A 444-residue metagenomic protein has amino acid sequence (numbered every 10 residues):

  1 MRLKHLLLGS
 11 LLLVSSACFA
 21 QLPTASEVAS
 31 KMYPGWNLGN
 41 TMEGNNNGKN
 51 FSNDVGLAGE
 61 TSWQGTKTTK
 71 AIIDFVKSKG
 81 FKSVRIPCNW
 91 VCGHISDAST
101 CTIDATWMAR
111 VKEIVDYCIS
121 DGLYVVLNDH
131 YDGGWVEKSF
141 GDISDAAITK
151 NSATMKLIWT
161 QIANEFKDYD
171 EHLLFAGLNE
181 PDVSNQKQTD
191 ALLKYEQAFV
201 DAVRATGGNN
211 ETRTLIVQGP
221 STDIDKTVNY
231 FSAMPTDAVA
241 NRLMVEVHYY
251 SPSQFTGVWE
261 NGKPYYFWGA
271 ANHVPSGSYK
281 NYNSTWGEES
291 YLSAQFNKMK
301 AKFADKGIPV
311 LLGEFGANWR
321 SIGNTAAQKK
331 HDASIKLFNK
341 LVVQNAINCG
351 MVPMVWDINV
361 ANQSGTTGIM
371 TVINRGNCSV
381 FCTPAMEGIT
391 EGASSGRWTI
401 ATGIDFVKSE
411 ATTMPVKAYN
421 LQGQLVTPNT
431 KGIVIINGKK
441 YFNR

Functional and structural regions predicted by a protein language model:
L3, I433-R444: C-terminal tail/sorting-segment detector
H5-V14: Sec-dependent N-terminal signal peptides
S16-A20: Sec/Tat signal peptide C-region and signal peptidase I cleavage site
P23, A29-T214, G219-T227, I358 (+1 more regions): Active-site mouth of glycoside hydrolases
K77, I119, A304, V343 (+1 more regions): Anion (oxyanion) recognition and catalysis
A153-E288, N297-A317, N348-C349: Active-site region of glycoside hydrolase catalytic domains
I322-V407: Aromatic-rich peripheral "rim/lid" segments of glycoside hydrolase catalytic domains that contact and position glycan
I400-Q422: Residue-level detector of functionally pivotal "anchor" positions at catalytic/ligand-binding pockets or at interdomain
